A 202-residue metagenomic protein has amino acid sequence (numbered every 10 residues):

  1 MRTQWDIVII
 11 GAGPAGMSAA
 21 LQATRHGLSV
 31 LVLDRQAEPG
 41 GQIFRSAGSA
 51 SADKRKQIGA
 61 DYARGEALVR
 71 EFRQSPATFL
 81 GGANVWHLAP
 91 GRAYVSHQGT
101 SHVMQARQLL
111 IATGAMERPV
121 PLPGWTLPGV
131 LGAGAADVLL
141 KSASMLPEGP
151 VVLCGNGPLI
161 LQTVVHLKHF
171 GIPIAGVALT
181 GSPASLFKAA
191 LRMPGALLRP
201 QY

Functional and structural regions predicted by a protein language model:
M1-I10, R64-P150: FAD-binding core/adjacent interface of flavoenzyme oxidoreductases
Q4, I10-L31, M116-P183: Rossmann-like dinucleotide/flavin-binding elements
E38-Q42, A50, A136-L139, G181-K188: Short gly/pro/ser/thr-enriched loop/turn and capping motifs at secondary-structure boundaries
G41-I43, P90, V120-P121, K141 (+2 more regions): Generic domain-boundary/flexible-linker signal
F44-G82, L131, A136, L191-Y202: N-terminal glycine-rich dinucleotide-binding loop that anchors FAD/FMN and/or NAD(P) in oxidoreductases
R45-G48, Y94, P123-L127, H166-H169 (+1 more regions): Short, glycine/charged-enriched secondary-structure capping and boundary segments
F72-L88, A93, F170-Y202: A Rossmann-like FAD-binding core segment of flavoenzymes
